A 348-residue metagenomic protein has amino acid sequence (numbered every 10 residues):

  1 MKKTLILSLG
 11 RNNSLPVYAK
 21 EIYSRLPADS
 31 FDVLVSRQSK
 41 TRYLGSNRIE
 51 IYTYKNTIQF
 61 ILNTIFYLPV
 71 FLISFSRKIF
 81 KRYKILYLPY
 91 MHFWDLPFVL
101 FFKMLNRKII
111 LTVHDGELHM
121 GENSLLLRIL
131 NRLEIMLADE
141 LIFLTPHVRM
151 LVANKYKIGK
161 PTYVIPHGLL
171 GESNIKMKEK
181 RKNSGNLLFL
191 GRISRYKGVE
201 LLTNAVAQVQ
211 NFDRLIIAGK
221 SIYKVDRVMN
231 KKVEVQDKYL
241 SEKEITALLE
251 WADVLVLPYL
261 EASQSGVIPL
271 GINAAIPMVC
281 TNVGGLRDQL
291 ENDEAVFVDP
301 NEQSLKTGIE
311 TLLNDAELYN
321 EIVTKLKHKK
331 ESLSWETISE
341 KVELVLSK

Functional and structural regions predicted by a protein language model:
S8-P69, M91-H92, P97, V148 (+2 more regions): N-terminal strand-loop element at the rim of the active site of nucleotide-sugar-dependent glycosyltransferases
Y67-F71, L86-L105, V298: An aromatic- and histidine-rich active-site surface loop
F93, I109-S124, E140: A short, histidine- and acid-enriched strand-loop-helix "catalytic/donor-clamping" loop that lines the nucleotide-sugar
M136-N174: Donor nucleotide-sugar binding/catalytic pocket of nucleotide-sugar-dependent glycosyltransferases
K180-K197, T203-V206: Conserved donor-binding/catalytic core segment of Leloir-type glycosyltransferases
V225-A247: Nucleotide-activated donor-binding/catalytic signature segment of Leloir-type glycosyltransferases, i.e., the conserved
V235, N292-Q303, E310-E317: Conserved acidic donor-binding segment of nucleotide-sugar-dependent glycosyltransferases
P277-C280: Short hydrophobic beta-strand element within catalytic cores of glycosyltransferases and related nucleotide-activated
